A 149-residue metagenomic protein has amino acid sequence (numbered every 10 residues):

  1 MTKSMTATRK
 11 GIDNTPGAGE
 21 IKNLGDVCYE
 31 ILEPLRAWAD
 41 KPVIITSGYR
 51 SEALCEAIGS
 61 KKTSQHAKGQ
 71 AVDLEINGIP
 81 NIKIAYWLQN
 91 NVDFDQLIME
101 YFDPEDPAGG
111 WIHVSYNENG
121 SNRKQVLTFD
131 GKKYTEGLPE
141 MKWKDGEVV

Functional and structural regions predicted by a protein language model:
M1-W38, G131-V149: Extracytoplasmic cell-surface/polysaccharide-interacting catalytic and binding patches
T8, L54, T63: Glycine-rich, flexible loop/turn motifs
V27-I31, K41, L54, Q70 (+2 more regions): Amphipathic alpha-helical interface surfaces
E33-S60: Extended, low-complexity, intrinsically disordered C-terminal regulatory tails of eukaryotic serine/threonine kinases
I44-T46, A71-E75, H113-S115: Structural recognition of the beta-strand scaffold that forms the well-ordered cores of secreted hydrolase catalytic
A57-A67, F102-E105: Short, flexible, solvent-exposed loop/turn segments with mixed acidic/basic and small polar residues
K62-I82: Acidic, His- and aromatic-enriched active-site or binding-groove loops in soluble protein domains that engage sugars
I76-V149: Catalytic cores and adjacent binding grooves of peptidoglycan-active enzymes
